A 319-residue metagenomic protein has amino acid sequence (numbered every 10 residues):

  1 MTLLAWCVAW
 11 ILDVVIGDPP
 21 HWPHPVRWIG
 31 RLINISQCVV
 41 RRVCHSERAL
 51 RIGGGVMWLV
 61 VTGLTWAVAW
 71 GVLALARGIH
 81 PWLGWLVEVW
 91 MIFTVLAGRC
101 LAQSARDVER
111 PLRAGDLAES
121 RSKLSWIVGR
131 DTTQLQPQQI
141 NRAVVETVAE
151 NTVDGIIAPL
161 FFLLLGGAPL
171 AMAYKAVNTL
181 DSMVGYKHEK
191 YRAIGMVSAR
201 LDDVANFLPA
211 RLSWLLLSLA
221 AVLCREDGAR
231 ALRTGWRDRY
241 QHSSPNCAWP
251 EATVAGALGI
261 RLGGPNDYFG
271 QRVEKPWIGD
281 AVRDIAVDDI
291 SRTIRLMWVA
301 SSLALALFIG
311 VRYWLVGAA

Functional and structural regions predicted by a protein language model:
M1-A173, V177, G185-A319: Hydrophobic alpha-helical transmembrane segments
S182: RNA/tRNA-interacting regions in translation and RNA-turnover enzymes
